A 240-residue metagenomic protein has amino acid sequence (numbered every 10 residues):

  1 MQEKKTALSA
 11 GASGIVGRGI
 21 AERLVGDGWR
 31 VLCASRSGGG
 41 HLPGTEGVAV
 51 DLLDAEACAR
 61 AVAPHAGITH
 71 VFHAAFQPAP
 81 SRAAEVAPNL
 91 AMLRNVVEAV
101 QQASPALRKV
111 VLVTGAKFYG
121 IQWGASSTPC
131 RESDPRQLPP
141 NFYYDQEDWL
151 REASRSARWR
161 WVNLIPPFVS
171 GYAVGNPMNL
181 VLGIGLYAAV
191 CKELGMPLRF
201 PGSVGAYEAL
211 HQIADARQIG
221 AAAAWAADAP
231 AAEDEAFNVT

Functional and structural regions predicted by a protein language model:
Q2-D27: N-terminal Rossmann NAD(P)H-binding glycine-rich loop of SDR-like oxidoreductase domains
A10, G202-A209, E235-T240: Glycine-rich Rossmann NAD(P)(H)-binding loop
G28-G40: Conserved glycine-rich Rossmann-like NAD(P)H-binding loop of the short-chain dehydrogenase/reductase
G39-N95, Q101: NAD(P)H-binding glycine-rich loop region in Rossmannoid oxidoreductase-like domains and their noncatalytic homologs
V71-H73, A83-A84, A91-F142, V162: Conserved Rossmann-fold NAD(P)-dependent oxidoreductase catalytic core, especially the SDR/UDP-sugar
R136-P167, Y172: Active-site Tyr-X1-5-Lys
A157-A221: NAD(P)-dependent short-chain dehydrogenase/reductase
I219-T240: Mid/C-terminal beta-alpha module of Rossmann-like enzyme folds, strongest in SDR-family dehydrogenases/epimerases
